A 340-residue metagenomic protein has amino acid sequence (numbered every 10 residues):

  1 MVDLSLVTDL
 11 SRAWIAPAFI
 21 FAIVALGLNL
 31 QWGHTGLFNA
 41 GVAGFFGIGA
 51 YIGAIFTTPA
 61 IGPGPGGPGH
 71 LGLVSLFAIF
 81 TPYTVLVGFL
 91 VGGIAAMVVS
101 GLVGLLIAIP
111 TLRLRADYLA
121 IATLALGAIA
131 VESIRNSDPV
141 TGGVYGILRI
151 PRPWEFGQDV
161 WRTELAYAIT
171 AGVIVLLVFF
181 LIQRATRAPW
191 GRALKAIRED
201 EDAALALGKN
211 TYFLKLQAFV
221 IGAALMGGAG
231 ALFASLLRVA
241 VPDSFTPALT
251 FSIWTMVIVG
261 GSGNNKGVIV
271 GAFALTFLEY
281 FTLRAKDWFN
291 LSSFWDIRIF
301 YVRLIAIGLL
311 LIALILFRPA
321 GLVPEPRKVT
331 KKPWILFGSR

Functional and structural regions predicted by a protein language model:
M1-R340: Transmembrane alpha-helices and adjacent helix-loop boundaries
